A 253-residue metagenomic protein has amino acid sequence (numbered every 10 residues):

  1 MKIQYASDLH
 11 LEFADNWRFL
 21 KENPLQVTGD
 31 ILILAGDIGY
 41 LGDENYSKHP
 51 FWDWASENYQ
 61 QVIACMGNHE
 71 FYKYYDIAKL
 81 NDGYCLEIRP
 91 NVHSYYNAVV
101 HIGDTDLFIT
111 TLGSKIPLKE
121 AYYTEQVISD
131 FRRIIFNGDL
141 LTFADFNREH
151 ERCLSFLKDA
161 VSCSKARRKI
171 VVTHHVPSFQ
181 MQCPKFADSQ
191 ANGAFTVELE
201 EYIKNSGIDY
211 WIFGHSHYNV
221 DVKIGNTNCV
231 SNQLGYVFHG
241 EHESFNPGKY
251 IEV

Functional and structural regions predicted by a protein language model:
M1-A64, F71-K79, F136: N-terminal active-site segment of His-dependent metallophosphoesterases
M1-Q4, V99-I109, R168, K223-N228: Beta-strand-turn-beta hairpins that frame and shape the catalytic cleft of phosphate-ester-processing enzymes
Y5-S7, L32-D37, I63-N68, H93-N97 (+3 more regions): Active-site neighborhood of phospho(di)ester-bond hydrolases with catalytic His/Asp-centered motifs
H10-W17, Y40-E44, H69-D76, V99-H101 (+4 more regions): Active-site environment of divalent metal-dependent phosphoester hydrolases
P50-Y59, L86-E87, E198-S206: Catalytic-core regions built around general acid/base machinery
Q61-F131: A basic- and aromatic-enriched beta-loop-alpha substructure that forms the phosphate/nucleotide- and DNA/RNA-contacting
V100-G103, C183, Q190-D209, H217-V253: Binuclear metal-dependent phosphoesterase catalytic core
F108-I170, H175-F186: Active-site-proximal loop/helix segment associated with metal-binding centers of metalloenzymes
